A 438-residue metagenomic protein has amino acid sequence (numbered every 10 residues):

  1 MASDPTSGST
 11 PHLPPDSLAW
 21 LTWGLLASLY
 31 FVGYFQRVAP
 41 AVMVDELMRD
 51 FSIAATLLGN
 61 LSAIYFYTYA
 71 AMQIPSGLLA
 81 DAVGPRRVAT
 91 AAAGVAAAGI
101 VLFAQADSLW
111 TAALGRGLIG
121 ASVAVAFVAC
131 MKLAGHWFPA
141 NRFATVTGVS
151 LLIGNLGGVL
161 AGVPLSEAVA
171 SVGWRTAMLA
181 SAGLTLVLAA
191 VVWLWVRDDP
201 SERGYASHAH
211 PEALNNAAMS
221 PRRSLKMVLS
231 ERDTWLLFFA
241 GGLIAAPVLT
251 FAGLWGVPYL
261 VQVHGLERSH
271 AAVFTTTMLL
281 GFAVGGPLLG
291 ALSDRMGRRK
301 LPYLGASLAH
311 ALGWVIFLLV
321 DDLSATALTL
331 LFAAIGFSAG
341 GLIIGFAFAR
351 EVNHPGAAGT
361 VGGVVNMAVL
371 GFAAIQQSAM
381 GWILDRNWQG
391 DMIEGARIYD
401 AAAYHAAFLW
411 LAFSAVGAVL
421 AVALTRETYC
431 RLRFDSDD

Functional and structural regions predicted by a protein language model:
G8-P15, D199-F238, D438: Juxtamembrane intracellular "pre-TM" segments in multi-pass secondary transporters
P40-V42, E231-G286, A373-G381: Extracytoplasmic gate region of multi-pass secondary transporters
S52, G84, Q105-T111, P139 (+3 more regions): Helix-breaking motifs and short loop linkers at transmembrane-helix boundaries and internal kinks in secondary membrane
A71-W110: Conserved MFS/SLC helix-loop-helix module at the cytosolic interface between two early adjacent transmembrane helices
A82-A93, D294-L308: Cytoplasmic membrane-interface "Motif A"-like loop-to-helix N-cap segments of 12-TM Major Facilitator Superfamily
G94-D107, L308-D322: C-terminal ends and interior cores of transmembrane alpha-helices in multi-pass membrane transporters/permeases
G115-I153: Cytoplasmic helix-loop-helix junction between adjacent transmembrane helices in 12-TM secondary transporters
S150-S201: Helix-loop-helix hairpin linking two adjacent transmembrane segments in secondary transporters
